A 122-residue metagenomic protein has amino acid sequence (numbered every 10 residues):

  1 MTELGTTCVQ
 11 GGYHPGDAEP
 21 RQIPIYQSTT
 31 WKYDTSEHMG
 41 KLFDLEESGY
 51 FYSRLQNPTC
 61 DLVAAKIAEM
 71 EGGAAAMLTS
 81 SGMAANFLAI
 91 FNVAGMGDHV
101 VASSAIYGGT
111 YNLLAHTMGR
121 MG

Functional and structural regions predicted by a protein language model:
M1-N57, A65: N-terminal "arm"/small-domain region of PLP-dependent enzymes with the aminotransferase-like
P24-I25, A75-M77, D98-H99: Structural motif
T35-A84, G109-T117: Conserved N-terminal alpha-helix of the aminotransferase class I/II PLP-enzyme fold
E69-M70, L88-M96: Alpha-helix C-terminal capping segments
N92-T110: Conserved PLP-anchoring active-site segment centered on the Schiff-base-forming lysine
V93, T117-M118: Active-site catalytic pocket residues across diverse enzymes, especially alpha/beta-hydrolases
R120-G122: A short helix-loop-beta submotif of the ANL/AMP-binding
